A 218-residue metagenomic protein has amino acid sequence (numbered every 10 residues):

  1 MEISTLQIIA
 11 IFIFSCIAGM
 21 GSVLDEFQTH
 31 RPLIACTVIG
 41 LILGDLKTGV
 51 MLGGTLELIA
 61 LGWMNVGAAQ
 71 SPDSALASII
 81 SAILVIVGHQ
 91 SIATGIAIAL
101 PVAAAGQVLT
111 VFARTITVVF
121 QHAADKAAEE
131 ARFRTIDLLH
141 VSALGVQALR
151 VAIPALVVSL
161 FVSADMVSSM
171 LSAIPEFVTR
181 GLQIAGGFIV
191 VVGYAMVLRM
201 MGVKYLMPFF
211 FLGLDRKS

Functional and structural regions predicted by a protein language model:
M1-S71, A75: Hydrophobic transmembrane alpha-helices
L6, A10-F14, P32, C36-G40 (+9 more regions): Alpha-helical transmembrane segments in multi-pass membrane proteins
A18-S22, G44, L56, A60 (+7 more regions): Membrane-water interface at transmembrane helix exits
Q28-I34, Q70-S78, A97, V203-L212: Cytoplasmic-side transmembrane-helix entry/capping segments in multi-pass membrane proteins
I59-L100: Long, highly hydrophobic alpha-helical transmembrane signal-anchor segments
A93-F177, F188: Helix-loop-helix junctions within the multi-pass membrane cores of secondary transporters/permeases
S172-L212: Alpha-helical transmembrane segments and their immediate juxtamembrane interface regions
S218: Conserved small/polar residues in nucleotide/adenosyl-binding loops
